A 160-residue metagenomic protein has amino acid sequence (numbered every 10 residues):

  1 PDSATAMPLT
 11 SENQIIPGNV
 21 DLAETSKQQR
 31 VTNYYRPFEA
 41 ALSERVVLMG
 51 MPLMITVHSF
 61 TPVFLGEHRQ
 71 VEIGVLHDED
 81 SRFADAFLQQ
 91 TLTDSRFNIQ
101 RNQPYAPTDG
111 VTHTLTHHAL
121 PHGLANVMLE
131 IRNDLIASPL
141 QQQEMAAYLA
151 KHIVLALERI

Functional and structural regions predicted by a protein language model:
P1-I160: N-terminal catalytic or cofactor-binding beta/alpha core of small enzyme domains
